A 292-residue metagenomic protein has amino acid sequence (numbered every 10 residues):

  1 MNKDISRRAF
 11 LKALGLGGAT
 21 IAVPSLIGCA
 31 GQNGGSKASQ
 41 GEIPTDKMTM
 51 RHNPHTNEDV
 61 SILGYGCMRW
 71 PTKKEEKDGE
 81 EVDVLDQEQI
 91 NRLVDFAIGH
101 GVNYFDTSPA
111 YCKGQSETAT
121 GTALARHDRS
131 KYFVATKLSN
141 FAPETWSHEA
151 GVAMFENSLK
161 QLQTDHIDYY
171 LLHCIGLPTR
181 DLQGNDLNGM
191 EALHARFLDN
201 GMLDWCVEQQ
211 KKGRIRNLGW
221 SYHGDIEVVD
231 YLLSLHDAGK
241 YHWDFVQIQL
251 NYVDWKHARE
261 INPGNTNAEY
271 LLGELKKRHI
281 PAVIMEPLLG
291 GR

Functional and structural regions predicted by a protein language model:
N2-Y132, D165, W205, K211: N-terminal binding-site loop/beta-alpha segment at the start of enzyme catalytic domains that lines or forms
M50, V94, E117, G121 (+4 more regions): Generic structural signal for well-ordered alpha-helices, preferentially at hydrophobic/aromatic core positions
V60, R69-K73, L138-F141, C174-T179 (+1 more regions): Conserved radical SAM core fold
V60-G64, Y104, K131-A135, H166-L171 (+3 more regions): Structural preference for beta-strand elements that scaffold enzyme active sites
D83-F96, S147-Q161, E227-L233: Short, acidic/polar
H127-H148, H173-G176: Structural motif corresponding to the early beta-alpha repeats
A150-Y170, E208-K212: CE4/NodB-like, metal-dependent polysaccharide N-deacetylase domain that modifies extracellular/periplasmic N-acetylated
I175-R292: Beta/alpha (TIM)-barrel catalytic core signal, keyed to glycine-rich beta->alpha loops juxtaposed to Asp/Glu that bind
